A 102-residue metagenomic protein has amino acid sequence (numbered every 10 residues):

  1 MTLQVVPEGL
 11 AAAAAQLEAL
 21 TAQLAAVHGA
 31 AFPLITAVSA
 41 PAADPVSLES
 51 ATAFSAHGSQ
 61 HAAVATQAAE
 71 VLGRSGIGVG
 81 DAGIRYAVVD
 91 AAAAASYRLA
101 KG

Functional and structural regions predicted by a protein language model:
M1-G102: Amphipathic alpha-helical hairpins/coiled-coils and adjacent low-complexity
